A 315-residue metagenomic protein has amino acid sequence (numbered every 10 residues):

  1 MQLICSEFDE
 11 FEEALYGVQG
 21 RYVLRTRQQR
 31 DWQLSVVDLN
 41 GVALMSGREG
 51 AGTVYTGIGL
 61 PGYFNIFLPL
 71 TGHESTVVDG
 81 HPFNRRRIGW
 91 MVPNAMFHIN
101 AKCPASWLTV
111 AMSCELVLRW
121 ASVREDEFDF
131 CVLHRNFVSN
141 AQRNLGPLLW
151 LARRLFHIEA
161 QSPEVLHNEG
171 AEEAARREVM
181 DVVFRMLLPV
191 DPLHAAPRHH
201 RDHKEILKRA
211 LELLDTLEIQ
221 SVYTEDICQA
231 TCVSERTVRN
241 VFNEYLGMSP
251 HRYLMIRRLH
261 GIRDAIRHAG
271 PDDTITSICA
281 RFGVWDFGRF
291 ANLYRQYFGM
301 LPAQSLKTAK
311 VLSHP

Functional and structural regions predicted by a protein language model:
M1-G62, F67-L68: N-terminal low-complexity or simple alpha-helical regulatory segments that function as activation/interaction modules
M1-Q29, S75-E218, Y223-E225, Q229-E235 (+3 more regions): Alpha-helical bundle regulatory/interaction domains
R48-T53, P69-S75, M91-A95: Short acidic (Asp/Glu) patches
H203-L207, L254-L259: Generic hydrophobic, amphipathic alpha-helix propensity
V238, F242, R289-F290, Y294: Short hydrophobic/aromatic patch on the recognition helix
E244-Y245, Q296-Y297, T308: Alpha-helical DNA-recognition elements
R263: C-terminal catalytic core of tyrosine-transesterase DNA break-rejoin enzymes
